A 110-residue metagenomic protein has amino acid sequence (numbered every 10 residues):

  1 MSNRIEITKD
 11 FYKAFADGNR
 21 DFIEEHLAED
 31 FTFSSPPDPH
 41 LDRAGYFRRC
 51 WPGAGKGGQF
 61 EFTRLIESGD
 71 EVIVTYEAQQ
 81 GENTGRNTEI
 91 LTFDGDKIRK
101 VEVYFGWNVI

Functional and structural regions predicted by a protein language model:
M1-N3, V109-I110: Basic/polar N-terminal segments that are highly enriched at the extreme N-terminus, encompassing both cleavable
E6-I7, G57: Short, conserved clusters of charged catalytic residues that mark active-site and nucleotide-handling motifs
K9-K13: Amphipathic alpha-helical repeat scaffolds
A14, G18, F93: Residue-level signal for short amphipathic helical patches enriched in basic/charged and nearby hydrophobic residues
D17-S34: Short, well-ordered alpha-helical segments enriched in acidic and aromatic residues
S34-P36, F47-I110: A beta-strand edge to alpha-helix "cap/lid" segment located at domain peripheries
P39: Short, catalytically relevant binding-site loops at active-site mouths
D42-R43: PAS/Per-ARNT-Sim sensory domains
